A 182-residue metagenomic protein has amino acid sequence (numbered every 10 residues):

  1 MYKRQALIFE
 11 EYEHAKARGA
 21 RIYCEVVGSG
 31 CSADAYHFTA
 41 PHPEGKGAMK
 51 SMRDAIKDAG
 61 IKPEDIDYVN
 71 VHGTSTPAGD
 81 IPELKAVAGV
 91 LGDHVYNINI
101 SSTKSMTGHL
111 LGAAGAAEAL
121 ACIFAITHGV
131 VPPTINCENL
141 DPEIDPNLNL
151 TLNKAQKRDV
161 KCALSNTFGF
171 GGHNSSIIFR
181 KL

Functional and structural regions predicted by a protein language model:
K3-A59, Y68: Condensing-enzyme catalytic core mediating Claisen C-C bond formation in acyl metabolism
A6-I8, S175-I178: Short beta-strand scaffold segments in enzyme catalytic cores
I8, V26, I66, V71-H72 (+2 more regions): Conserved small-residue
Y12-C24, K50-E64, K85-M106, A114-F170 (+1 more regions): Structural signature of cysteine-dependent C-C bond-forming condensing enzymes
H14, H37, H72, H109 (+1 more regions): Histidine-centered active-site/metal-ligand motif
F38-G45, P77, H109-G112: Hydrophobic alpha-helical scaffolding
Y68-T76, T103-L111: A short beta-alpha structural unit
D80: Active-site core of PLP-dependent enzymes with the aminotransferase class I/II
